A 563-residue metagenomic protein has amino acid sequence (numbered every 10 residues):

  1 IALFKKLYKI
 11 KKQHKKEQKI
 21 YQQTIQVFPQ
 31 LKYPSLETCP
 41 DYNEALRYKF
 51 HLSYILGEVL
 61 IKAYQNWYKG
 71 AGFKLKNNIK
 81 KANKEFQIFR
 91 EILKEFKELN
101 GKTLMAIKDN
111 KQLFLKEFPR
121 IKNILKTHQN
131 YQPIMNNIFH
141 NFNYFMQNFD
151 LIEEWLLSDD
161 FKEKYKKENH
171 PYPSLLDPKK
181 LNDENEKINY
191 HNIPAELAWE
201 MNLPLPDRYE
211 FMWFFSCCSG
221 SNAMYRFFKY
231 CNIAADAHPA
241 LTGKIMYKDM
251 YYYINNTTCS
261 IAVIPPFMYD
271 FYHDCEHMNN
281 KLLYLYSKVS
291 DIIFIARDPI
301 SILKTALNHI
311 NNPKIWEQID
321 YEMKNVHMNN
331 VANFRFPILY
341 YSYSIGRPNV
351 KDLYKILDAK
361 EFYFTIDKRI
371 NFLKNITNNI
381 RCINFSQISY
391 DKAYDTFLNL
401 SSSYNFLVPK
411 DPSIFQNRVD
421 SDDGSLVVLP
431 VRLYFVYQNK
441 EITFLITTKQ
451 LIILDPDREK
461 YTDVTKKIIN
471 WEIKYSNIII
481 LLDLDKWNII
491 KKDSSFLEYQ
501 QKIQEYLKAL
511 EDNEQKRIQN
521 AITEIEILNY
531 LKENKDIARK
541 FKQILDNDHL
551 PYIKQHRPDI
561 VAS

Functional and structural regions predicted by a protein language model:
I1-T103: Extracellular "spike/adhesin" assembly and maturation modules and analogous cytosolic coiled-coil scaffolds
T38, Y42-F50, Q65, L203-C218 (+3 more regions): Short, charged/polar micro-motifs that form catalytic or ligand-binding hotspots
W67-A71, P239, D411: Short, flexible/disordered secondary-structure transition segments
E91-L203, S402-S563: PAPS-dependent sulfotransferases, especially Golgi type II membrane carbohydrate sulfotransferases
G101, D109, P133-N136, Q147-D150 (+3 more regions): PAPS-dependent sulfotransferase catalytic domain
M278-S413, V419-I480, I490-K492, P558: PAPS-dependent sulfotransferase catalytic domain
